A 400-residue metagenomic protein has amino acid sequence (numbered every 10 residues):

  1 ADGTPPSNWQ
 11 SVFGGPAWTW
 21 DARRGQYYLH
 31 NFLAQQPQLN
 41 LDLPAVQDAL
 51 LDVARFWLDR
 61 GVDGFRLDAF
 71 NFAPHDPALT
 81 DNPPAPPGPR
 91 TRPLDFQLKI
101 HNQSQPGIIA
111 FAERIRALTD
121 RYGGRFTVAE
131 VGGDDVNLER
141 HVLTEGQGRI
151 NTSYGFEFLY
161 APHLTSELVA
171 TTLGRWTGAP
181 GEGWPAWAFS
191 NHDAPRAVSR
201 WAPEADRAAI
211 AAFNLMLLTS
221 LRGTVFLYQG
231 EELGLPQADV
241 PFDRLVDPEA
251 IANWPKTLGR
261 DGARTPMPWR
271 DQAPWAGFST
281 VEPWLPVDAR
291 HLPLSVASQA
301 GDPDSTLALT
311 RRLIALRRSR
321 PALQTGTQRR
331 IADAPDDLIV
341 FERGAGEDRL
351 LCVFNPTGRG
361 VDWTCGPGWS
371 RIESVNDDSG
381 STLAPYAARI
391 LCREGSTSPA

Functional and structural regions predicted by a protein language model:
A1-G368, E373-A400: Active-site and adjacent substrate-binding regions of carbohydrate-active enzymes
